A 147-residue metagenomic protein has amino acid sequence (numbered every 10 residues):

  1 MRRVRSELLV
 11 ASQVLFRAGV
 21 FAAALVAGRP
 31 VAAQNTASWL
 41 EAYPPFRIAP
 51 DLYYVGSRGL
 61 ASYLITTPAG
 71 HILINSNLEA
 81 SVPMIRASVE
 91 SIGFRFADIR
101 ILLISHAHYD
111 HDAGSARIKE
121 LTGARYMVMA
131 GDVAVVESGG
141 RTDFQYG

Functional and structural regions predicted by a protein language model:
R2-G19: Bacterial N-terminal signal peptides that target proteins for export
V31-A33: Boundary at the C-terminal end of the N-terminal hydrophobic targeting segment
N35, A42-P44, D132, T142: Glycine-rich, flexible loop/turn motifs
S38-D98: Conserved beta-strand hairpin/beta-sheet module of binuclear metal-dependent hydrolase folds, prominently
A80-P83, E90-G147: Active-site HxH/HxHxD metal-binding segment of metal-dependent hydrolases
